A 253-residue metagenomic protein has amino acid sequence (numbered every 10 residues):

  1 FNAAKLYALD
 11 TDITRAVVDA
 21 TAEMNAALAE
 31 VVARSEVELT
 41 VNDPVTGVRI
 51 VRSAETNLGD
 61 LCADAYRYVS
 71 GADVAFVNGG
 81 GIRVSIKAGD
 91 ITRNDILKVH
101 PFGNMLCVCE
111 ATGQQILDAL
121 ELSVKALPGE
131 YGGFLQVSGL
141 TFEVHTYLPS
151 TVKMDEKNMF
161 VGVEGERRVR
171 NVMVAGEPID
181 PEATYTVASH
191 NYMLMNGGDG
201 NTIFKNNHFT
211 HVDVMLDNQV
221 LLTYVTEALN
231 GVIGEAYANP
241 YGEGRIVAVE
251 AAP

Functional and structural regions predicted by a protein language model:
F1-P253: Catalytic centers of hydrolytic enzymes
